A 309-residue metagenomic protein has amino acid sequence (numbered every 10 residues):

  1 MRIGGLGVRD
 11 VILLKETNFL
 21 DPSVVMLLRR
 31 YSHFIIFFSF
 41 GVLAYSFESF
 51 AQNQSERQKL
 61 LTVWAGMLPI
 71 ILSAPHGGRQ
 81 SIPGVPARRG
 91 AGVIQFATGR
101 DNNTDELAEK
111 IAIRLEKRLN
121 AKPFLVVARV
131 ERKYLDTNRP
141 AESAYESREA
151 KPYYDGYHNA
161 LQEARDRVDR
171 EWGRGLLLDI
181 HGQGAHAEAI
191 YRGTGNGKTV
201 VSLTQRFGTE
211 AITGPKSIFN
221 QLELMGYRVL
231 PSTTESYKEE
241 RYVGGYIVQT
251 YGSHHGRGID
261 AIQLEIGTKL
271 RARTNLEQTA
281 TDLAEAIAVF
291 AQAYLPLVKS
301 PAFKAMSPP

Functional and structural regions predicted by a protein language model:
M1-I3, I35: Ser/Thr/Pro/Gly-rich low-complexity, intrinsically disordered segments
R2, R9, R29-R30: Basic polycationic patches enriched in arginine
G4-G7, G41: Residue-identity detector for glycine
V8-V11, E16, D21-V25: Acidic, Ala/Val/Gly-enriched low-complexity intrinsically disordered segments
D21-I35: Bacterial N-terminal signal peptides that target proteins for export
Y31, F47-A51: Disordered regulatory segments flanking catalytic cores
F34-Y45: Bacterial N-terminal signal peptides
F50-P309: N-terminal catalytic or cofactor-binding beta/alpha core of small enzyme domains
